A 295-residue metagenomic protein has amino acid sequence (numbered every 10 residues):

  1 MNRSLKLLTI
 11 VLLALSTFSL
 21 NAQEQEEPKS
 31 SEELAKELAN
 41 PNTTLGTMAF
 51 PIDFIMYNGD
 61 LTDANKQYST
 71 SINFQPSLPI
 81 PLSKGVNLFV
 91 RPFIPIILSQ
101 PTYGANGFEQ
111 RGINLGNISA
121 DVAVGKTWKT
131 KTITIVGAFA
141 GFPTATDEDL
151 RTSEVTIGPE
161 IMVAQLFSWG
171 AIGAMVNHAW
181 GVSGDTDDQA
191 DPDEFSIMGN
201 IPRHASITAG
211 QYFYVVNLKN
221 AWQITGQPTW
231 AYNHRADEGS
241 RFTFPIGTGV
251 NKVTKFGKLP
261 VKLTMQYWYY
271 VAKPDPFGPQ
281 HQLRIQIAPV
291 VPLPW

Functional and structural regions predicted by a protein language model:
M1-A35, W295: Cleavable N-terminal export/targeting peptides
E24-W295: Transmembrane beta-barrel domains of Gram-negative outer membranes and organellar outer membranes
